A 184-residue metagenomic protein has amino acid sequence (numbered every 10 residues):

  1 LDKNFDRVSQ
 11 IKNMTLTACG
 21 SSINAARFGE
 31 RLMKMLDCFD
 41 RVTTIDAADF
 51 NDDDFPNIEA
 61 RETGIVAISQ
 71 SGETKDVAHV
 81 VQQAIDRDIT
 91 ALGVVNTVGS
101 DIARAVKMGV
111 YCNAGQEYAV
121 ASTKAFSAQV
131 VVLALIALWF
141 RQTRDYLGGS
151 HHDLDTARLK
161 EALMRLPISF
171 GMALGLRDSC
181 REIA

Functional and structural regions predicted by a protein language model:
L1-I65, E73, I85-G99: Anionic-ligand anchoring segments at beta-strand to alpha-helix junctions in alpha/beta enzyme folds, i.e., glycine
L1-T15, M108-A184: Active-site phosphate/pyrophosphate-binding segments
R27-E30, K34, A78, L133-A137 (+1 more regions): Predominant activation on well-ordered alpha-helical scaffold segments within soluble catalytic domains
T63-Y146: Phosphate/diphosphate-binding loops
